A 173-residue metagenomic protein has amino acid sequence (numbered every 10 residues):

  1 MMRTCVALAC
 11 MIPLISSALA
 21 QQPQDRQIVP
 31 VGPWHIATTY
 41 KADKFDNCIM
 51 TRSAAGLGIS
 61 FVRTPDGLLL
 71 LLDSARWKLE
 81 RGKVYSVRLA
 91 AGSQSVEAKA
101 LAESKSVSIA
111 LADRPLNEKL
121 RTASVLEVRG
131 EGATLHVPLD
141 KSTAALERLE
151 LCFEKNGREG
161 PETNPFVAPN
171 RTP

Functional and structural regions predicted by a protein language model:
M1-M2: N-terminal secretory signal peptides that target proteins for export/translocation
C5-S16: Bacterial N-terminal signal peptides
S16-S17, L68-L69, A102: Short, basic/low-complexity N-terminal boundary segments at the transition from targeting/disordered tails
Q21-L79: An ectodomain-focused feature that recognizes extracytoplasmic/extracellular
P65-G67, G82-V84, R121-A123: Short connector loops at helix/strand junctions that flank enzyme active sites, especially segments positioning acidic
R81-S93: Extended low-complexity, serine/threonine- and proline-enriched intrinsically disordered segments
A90-P173: Internal interaction segment
